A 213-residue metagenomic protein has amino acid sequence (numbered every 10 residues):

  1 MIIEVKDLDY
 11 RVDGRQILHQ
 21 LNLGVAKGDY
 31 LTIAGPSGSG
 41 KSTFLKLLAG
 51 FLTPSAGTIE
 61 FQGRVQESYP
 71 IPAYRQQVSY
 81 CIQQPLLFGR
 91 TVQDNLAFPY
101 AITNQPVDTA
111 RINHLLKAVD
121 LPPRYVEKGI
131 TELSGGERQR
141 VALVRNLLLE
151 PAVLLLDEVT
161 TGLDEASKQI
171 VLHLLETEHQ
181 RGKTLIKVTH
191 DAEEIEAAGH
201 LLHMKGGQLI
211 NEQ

Functional and structural regions predicted by a protein language model:
A49: Helix-to-loop junction immediately C-terminal to a conserved catalytic motif
G57-V65, Y74: Conserved ABC transporter NBD signature motif
V107-Y125: Conserved ABC ATPase "signature" region
G129-L133, E137: Conserved ABC ATPase signature
L143: Hydrophobic anchor residue at the start of the ABC signature
L154-D157: Catalytic Walker B motif of ABC-type/P-loop ATPase nucleotide-binding domains
E165-S167: Helix N-cap at the start of a conserved alpha-helix in ABC-type nucleotide-binding domains
